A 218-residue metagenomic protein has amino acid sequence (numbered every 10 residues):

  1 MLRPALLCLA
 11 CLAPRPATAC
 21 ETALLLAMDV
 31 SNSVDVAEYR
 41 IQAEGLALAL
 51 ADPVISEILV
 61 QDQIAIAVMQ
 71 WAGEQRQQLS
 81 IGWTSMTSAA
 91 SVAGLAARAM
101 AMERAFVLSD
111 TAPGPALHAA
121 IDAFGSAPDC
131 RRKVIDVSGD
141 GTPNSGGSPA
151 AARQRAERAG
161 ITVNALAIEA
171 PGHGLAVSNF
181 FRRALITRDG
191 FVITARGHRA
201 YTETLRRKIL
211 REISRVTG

Functional and structural regions predicted by a protein language model:
M1-A5: Bacterial N-terminal signal peptides that target proteins for export
P14-P16: N-terminal signal peptide c-region/cleavage motif recognized by signal peptidases
C20-G82, L117, V134-S138, N164-L166: Von Willebrand factor
A27-A37, G82, M100-D110, S138-P143 (+2 more regions): Second-shell loop/turn segments in exported
Q78, S85-M86, A93-K133, A165-V177 (+3 more regions): Von Willebrand factor
L108-A159, L210, S214, G218: Exposed acidic/Ser/Thr-rich ligand/metal-binding surfaces
T142-R183: VWA/integrin I-like adhesion module and closely mimicked acidic/polar interface patches used
P171-T217: Von Willebrand factor A/integrin I-like adhesion domains
